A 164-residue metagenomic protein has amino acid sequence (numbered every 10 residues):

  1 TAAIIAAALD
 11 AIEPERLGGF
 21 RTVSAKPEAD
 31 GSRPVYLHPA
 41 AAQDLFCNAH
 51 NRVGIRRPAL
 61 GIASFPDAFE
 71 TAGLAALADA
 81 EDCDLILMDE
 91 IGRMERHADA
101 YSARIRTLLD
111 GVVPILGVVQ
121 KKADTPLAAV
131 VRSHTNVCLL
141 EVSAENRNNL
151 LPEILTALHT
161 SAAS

Functional and structural regions predicted by a protein language model:
T1: Conserved lysine of the Walker
I4-A7, A72: Non-catalytic alpha-helical scaffold/packing segments enriched in small hydrophobic residues
A6-G61: N-terminal phosphate/diphosphate-binding loop that engages ATP/GTP or pyrophosphate donors across diverse enzyme folds
I12-E15, E81-D82, D110-G111: Short glycine/proline-enriched coil/turn segments at helix->beta-strand junctions
G18, D84-L85, P114-L116: Residue-level preference for the first positions of well-ordered beta-strands
G54-T107: Phosphate-binding/switch loop-helix module in NTP-utilizing enzymes
G92-S164: Replace "adjacent to P-loop NTPase cores in ATP/GTP-dependent enzymes" with "adjacent to NTP-binding cores
